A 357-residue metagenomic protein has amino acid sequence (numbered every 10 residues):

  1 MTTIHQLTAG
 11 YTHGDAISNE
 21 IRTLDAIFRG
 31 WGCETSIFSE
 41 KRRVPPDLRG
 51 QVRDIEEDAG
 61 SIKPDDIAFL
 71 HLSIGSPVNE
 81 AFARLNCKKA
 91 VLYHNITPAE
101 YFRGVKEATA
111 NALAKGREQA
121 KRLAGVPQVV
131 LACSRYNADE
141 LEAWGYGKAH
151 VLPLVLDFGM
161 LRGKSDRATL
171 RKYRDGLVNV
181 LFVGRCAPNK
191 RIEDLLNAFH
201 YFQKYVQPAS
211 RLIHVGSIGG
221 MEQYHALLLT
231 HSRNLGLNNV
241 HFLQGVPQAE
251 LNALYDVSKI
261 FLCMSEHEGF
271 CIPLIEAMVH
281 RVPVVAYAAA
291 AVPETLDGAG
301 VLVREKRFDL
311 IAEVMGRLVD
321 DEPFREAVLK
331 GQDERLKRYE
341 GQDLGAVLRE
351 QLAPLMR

Functional and structural regions predicted by a protein language model:
S39-R43, R211-A226: Glycosyltransferase donor-sugar binding loop
A110, A124-S165: Donor nucleotide-sugar binding/catalytic pocket of nucleotide-sugar-dependent glycosyltransferases
L131, R171-K190, L196-F199, I213: Conserved donor-binding/catalytic core segment of Leloir-type glycosyltransferases
H225-V246: Nucleotide-activated donor-binding/catalytic signature segment of Leloir-type glycosyltransferases, i.e., the conserved
A253-S258: Short alpha-helical donor nucleotide-sugar binding micro-motif in glycosyltransferases
E266: Aromatic "clamp/platform" in nucleotide-sugar-dependent glycosyltransferases that forms part of the donor/acceptor
L274, P283-A286: Short hydrophobic beta-strand element within catalytic cores of glycosyltransferases and related nucleotide-activated
V301-F308, R317-E322: Conserved acidic donor-binding segment of nucleotide-sugar-dependent glycosyltransferases
